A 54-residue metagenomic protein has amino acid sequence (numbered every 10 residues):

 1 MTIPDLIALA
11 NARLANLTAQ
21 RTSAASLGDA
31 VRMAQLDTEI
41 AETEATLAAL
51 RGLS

Functional and structural regions predicted by a protein language model:
I3-Q20, E39: Short amphipathic alpha-helical heptad-repeat segments
A8, A30-A41: Short, charged, amphipathic alpha-helical segments
L14-L17, L36, L47-L50: Generic leucine side-chain signal with a strong bias for well-ordered alpha-helical environments
M33, A41-S54: Amphipathic alpha-helical coiled-coil segments
